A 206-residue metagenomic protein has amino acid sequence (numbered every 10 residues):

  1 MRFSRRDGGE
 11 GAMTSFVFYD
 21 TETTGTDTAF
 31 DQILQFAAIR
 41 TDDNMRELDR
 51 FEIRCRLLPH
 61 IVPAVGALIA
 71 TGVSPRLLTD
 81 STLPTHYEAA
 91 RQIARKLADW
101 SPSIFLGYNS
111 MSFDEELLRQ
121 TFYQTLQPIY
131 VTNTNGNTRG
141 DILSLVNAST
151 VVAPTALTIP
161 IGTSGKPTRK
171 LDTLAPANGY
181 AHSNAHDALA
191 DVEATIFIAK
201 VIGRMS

Functional and structural regions predicted by a protein language model:
R2-Q124, T168, D172-N178: Conserved non-catalytic scaffold segment of RNase H-like nuclease domains
T23-G25, S144, A194: Short, glycine/acidic-enriched loop or turn micro-motifs at the edges of active sites
V73-R76, D80-T85, P128, T150-V151 (+1 more regions): A broadly used, surface-exposed interaction patch
R95, D99-P102, Y123-Q127, L145-T155 (+2 more regions): Alpha-helix capping at helix-to-loop junctions
I104-L117, A153-S206: Acidic, Mg2+-coordinating catalytic module of metal-dependent nucleases/exonucleases that use a two-metal-ion mechanism
Q120-T134: A short alpha->loop->secondary-structure connector
T134-I161: Short alpha-helix plus adjacent loop in nuclease-associated cores
